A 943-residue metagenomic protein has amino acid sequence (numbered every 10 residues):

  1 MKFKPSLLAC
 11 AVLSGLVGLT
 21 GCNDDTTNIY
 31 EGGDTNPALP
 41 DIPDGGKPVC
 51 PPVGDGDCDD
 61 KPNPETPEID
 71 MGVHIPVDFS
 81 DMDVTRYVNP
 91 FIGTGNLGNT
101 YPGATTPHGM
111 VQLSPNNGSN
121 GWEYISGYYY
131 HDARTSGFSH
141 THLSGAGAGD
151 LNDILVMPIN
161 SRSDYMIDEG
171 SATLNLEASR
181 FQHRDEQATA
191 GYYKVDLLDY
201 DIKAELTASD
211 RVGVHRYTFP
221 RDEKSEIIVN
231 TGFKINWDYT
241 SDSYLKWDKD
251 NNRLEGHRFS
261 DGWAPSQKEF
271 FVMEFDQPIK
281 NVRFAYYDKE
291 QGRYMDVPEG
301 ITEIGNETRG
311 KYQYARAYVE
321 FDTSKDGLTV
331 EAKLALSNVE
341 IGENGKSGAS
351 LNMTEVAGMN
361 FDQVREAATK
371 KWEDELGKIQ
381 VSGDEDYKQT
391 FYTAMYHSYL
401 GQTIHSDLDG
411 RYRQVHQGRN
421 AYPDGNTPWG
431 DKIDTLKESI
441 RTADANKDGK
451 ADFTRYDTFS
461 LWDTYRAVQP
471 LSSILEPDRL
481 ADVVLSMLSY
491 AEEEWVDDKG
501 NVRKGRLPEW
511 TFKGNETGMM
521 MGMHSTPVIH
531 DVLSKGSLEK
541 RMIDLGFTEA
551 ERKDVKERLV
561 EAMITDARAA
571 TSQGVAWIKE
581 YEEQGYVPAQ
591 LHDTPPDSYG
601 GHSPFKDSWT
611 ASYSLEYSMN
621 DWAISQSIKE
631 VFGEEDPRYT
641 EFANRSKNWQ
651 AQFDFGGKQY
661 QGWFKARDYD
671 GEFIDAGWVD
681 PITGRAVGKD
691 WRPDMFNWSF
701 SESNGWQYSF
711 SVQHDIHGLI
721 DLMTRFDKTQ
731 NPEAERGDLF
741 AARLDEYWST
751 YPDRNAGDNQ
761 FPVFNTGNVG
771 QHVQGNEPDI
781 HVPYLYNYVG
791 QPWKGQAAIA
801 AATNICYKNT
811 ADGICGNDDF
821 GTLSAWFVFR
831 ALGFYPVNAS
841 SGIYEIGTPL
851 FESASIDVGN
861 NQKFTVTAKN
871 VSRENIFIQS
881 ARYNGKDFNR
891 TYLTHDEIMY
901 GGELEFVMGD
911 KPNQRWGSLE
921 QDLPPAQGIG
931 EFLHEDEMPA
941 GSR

Functional and structural regions predicted by a protein language model:
M1-A9: Bacterial N-terminal signal peptides that target proteins for export
V12, G18-I75: Bacterial Sec-dependent N-terminal signal peptides
G56, D60, G449, Q659: Acidic, glycine-anchored loop motifs typical of Ca2+
I69-P527, D531-G600, P604-L615, A623 (+9 more regions): Accessory carbohydrate-recognition regions in carbohydrate-active enzymes
P849-F851, R873-I878: Short coil-to-beta strand junction motifs in C2/discoidin
F864-R873: Short aromatic-glycine motifs in intrinsically disordered, low-complexity regions
